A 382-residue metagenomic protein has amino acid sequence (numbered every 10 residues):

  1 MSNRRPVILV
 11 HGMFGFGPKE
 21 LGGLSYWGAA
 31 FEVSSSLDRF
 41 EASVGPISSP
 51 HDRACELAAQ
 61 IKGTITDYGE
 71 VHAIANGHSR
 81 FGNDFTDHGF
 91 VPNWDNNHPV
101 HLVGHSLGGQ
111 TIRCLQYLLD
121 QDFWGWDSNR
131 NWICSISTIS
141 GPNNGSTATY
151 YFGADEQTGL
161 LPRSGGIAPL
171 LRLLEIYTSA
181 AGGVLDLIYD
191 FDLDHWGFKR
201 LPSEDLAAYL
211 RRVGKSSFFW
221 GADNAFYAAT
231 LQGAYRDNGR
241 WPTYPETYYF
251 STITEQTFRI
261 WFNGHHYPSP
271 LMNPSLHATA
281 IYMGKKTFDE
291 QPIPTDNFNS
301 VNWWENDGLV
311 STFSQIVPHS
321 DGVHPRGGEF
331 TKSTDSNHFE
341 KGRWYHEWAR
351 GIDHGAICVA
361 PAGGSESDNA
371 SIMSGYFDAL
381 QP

Functional and structural regions predicted by a protein language model:
M1-L160, K341-P382: N-terminal non-catalytic accessory region
Y117, W126-P382: Helical cap/lid subdomain of alpha/beta-hydrolase-fold lipid enzymes that gates access to the catalytic pocket
